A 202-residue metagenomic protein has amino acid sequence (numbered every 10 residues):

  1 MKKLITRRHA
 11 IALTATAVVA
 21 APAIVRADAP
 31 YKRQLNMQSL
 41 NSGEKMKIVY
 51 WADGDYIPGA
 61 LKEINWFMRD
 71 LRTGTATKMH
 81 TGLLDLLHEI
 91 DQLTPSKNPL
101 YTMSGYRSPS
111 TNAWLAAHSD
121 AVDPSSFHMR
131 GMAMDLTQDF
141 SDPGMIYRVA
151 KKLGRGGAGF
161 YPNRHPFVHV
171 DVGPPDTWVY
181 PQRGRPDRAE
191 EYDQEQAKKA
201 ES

Functional and structural regions predicted by a protein language model:
M1-V18: N-terminal secretory signal peptides and thylakoid transit peptides that target proteins across membranes
P22-I48: C-terminal segment of N-terminal export signals and the immediately downstream linker at the start of the mature
A27, R33-Q38, A121-S202: Catalytic cores and adjacent binding grooves of peptidoglycan-active enzymes
S39-N41, Y50-A52, S104-Y106, Q138-F140 (+1 more regions): A mature extracytoplasmic/lumenal domain signature
A52-M103: Active-site acidic/histidine clusters and adjacent loop/turn architecture that either coordinate catalytic ions
L84-D91, N112, P143, Y147: Extracytoplasmic/secreted envelope proteins and their assembly/folding machinery, especially bacterial periplasmic
P99-A113: Acidic helix-start/capping segments at beta-turn-to-alpha-helix junctions
P109-S126: Charged, often glycine-rich, active-site loop that binds/positions anionic groups
